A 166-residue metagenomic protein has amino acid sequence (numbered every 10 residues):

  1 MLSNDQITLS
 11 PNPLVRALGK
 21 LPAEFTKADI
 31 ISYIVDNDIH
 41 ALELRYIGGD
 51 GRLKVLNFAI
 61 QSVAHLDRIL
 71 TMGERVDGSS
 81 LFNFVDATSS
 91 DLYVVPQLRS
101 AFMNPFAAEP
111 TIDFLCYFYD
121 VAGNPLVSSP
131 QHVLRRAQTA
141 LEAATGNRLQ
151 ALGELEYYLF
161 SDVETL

Functional and structural regions predicted by a protein language model:
M1-L166: ATP/Mg2+-dependent ligation/transfer catalytic cores
